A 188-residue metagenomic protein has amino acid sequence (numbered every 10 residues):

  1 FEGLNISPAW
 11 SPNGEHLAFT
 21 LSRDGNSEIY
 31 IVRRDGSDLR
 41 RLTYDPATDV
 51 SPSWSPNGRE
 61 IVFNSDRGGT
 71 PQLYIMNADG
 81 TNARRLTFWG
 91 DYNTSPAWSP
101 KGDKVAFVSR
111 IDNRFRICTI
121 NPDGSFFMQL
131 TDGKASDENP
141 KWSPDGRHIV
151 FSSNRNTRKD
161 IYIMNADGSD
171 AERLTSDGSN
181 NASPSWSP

Functional and structural regions predicted by a protein language model:
F1, W10, H16-T20, E172: An edge-strand/N-cap motif at the start of beta-rich repeat modules
F1-I6, R33-T48, M76-Y92, I120-S136 (+1 more regions): Multi-bladed beta-propeller domains
P12-N13, P56-N57, P100-K101, P144-D145 (+1 more regions): Residue-level detector of Asp-centered blade-edge/turn motifs that repeat once per structural unit in beta-propeller
G14-A18, I61-V62, G102-V105, I149-V150: Hydrophobic beta-strand positions that form the internal "hydrophobic ladder" of WD40/Gbeta-like beta-propeller blades
R23-N26, R67-T70, I111-R114, R155-R158: Short glycine/acidic-enriched loop and turn motifs that connect beta-strands
E28-I31, Q72-Y74, R116-C118, D160-Y162: A short loop-to-beta-strand structural motif that recurs across blades of beta-propeller domains
A182-P188: Outer-membrane beta-barrel "beta-signal"
